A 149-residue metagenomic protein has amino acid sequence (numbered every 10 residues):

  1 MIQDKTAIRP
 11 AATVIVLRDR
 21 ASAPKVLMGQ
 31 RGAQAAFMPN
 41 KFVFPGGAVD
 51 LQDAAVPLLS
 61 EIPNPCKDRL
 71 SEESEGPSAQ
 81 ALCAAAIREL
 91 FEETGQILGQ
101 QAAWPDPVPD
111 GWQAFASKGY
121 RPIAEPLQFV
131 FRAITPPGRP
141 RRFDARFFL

Functional and structural regions predicted by a protein language model:
M1-L149: N-terminal leader/linker segments that precede catalytic domains of diphosphate-processing enzymes
